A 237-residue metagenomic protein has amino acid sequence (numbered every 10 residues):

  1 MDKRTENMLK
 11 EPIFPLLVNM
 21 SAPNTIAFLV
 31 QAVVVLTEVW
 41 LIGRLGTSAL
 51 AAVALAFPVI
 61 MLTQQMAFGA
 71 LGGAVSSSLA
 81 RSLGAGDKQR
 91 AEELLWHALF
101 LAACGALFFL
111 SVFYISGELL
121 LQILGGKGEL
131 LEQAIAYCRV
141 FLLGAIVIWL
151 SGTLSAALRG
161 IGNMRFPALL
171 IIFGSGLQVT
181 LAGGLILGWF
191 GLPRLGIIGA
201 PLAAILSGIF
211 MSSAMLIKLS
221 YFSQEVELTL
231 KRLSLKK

Functional and structural regions predicted by a protein language model:
M1-S21, L79-I146, T180, G184 (+1 more regions): Short alpha-helical transmembrane segments in multi-pass integral membrane proteins
P15-S76: Signature of the first transmembrane helix
I26, V30, V34, T63 (+7 more regions): Residue-level hotspots within pore-lining transmembrane alpha-helices of multi-pass secondary transporters
L29, V33-A51, L121-G128, G184-L195: Helix-terminus/linker motif at the lipid-water interface of multi-pass membrane proteins
V34, L71, L150, R194 (+1 more regions): A generic structural signal for short, solvent-exposed coil/turn residues that cap or connect secondary-structure
L36-W40, L62, S111, L119 (+3 more regions): Alpha-helical transmembrane segments of multipass membrane proteins
L50-S111, I148-P167: Small-residue-rich hydrophobic transmembrane alpha-helices
G72, S76, F141-G160, P167-S175 (+1 more regions): Short runs within selected transmembrane alpha-helices of multi-pass transporters and secretion channels
